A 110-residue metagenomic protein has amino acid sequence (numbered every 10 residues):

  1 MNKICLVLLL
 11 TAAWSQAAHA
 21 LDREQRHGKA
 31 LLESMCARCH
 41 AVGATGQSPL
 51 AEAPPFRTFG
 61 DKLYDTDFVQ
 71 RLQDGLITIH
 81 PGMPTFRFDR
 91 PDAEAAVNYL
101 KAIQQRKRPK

Functional and structural regions predicted by a protein language model:
I4-A13: Sec-dependent N-terminal signal peptides
Q16-L31, Q105: Electrostatic cytochrome c docking/interface patches
E24, Y64, F68, D92-A93: Stable alpha-helical elements in mature extracytoplasmic
K29, A44-R71: Gly/Gly-Pro-rich "capping" loops immediately C-terminal to redox-active cysteine motifs in periplasmic/lumenal
E33-V42, A96: The canonical Cys-X-X-Cys-His
L50-T58, Q73-I103: Axial heme c-ligation environment in periplasmic c-type cytochrome domains
P109-K110: Short, solvent-exposed mixed-charge patches
